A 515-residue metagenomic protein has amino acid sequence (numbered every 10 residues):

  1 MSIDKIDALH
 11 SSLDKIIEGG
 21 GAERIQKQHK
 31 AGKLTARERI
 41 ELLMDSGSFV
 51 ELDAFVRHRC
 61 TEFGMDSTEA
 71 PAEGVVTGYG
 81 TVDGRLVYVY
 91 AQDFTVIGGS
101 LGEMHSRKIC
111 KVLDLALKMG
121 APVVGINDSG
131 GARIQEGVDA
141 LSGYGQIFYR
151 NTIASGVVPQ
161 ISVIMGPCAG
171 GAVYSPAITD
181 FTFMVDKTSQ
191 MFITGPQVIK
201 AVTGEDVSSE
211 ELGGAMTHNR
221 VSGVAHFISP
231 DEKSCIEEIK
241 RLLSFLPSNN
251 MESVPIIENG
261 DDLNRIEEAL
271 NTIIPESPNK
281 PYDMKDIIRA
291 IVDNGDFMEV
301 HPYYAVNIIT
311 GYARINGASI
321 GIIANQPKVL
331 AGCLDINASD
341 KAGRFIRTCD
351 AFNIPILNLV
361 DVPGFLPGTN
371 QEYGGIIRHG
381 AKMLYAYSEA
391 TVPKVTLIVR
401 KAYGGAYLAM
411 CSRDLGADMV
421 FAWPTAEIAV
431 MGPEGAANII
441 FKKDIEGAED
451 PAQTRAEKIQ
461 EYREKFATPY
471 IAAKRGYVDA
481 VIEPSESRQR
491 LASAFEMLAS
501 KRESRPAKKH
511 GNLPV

Functional and structural regions predicted by a protein language model:
M1-V515: Ligand-binding clefts of soluble mixed alpha/beta catalytic domains
